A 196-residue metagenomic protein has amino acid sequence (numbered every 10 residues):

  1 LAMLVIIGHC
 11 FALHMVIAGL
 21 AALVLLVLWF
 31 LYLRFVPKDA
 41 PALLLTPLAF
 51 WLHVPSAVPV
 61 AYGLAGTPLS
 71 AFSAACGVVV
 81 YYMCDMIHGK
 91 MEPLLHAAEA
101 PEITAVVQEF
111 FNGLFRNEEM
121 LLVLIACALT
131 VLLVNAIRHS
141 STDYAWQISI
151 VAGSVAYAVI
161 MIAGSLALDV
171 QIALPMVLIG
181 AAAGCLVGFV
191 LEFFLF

Functional and structural regions predicted by a protein language model:
L1-A12, G19-L20, V27: Core alpha-helical transmembrane segments of integral membrane proteins
G8, V24-W29, L45, A167-V170: Generic ordered-secondary-structure signal
L13-V24, N117-I125: Structural signature of hydrophobic alpha-helical transmembrane segments
V27-F35, L133-S140: C-terminal ends of transmembrane helices
F35-L43: Ordered, amphipathic secondary-structure segments that act as subunit-interaction surfaces in large macromolecular
T46-F189: Generic multipass alpha-helical transmembrane bundles of integral membrane proteins
V190-F196: Membrane-interface capping segments at transmembrane-helix boundaries
